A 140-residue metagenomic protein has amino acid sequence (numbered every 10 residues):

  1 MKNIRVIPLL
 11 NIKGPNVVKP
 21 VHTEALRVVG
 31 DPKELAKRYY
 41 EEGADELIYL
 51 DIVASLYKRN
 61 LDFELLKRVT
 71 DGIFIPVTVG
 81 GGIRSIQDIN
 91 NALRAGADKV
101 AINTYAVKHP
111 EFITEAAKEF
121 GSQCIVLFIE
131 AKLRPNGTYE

Functional and structural regions predicted by a protein language model:
R5-N16, L35-I48: N-terminal glycine-rich anion-binding loops that anchor highly charged ligand groups
L9-I12, Y57-G80, T114-E130: Alpha-helix-loop-beta-strand connector modules within alpha/beta enzyme cores
I12-A25, L93, A97-E140: Conserved anion-binding
R27-Y40, R84-N91: Short, acidic/polar
Y39-E42, V69, A92, A116: Generic structural signal for hydrophobic
E46-L65, T104: Glycine-rich, proline-tolerant flexible connector loops at the mouths of alpha/beta enzymes
I48-D51, T78, A101-I102, V126: Conserved beta-strand positions in the central sheet of alpha/beta enzyme cores
G72-V100: Catalytic cores of alpha/beta
